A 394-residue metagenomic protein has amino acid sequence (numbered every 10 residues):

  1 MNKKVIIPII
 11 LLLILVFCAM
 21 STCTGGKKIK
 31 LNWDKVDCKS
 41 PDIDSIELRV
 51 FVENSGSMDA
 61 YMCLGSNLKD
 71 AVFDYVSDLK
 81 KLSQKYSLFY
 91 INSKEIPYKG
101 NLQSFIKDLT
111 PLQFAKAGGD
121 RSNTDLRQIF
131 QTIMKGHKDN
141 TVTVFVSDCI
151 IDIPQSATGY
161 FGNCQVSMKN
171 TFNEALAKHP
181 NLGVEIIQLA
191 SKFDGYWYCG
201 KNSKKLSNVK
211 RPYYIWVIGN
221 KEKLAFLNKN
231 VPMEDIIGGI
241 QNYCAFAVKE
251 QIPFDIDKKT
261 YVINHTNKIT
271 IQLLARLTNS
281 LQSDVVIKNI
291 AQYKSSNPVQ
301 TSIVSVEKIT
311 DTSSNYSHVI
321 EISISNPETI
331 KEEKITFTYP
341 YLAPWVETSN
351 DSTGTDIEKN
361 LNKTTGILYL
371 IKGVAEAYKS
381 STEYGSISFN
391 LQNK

Functional and structural regions predicted by a protein language model:
I7, C23-R49, S55-M62, F389-K394: Acidic, polar low-complexity linker/tail segments
C18-T22: C-terminal motif of bacterial Sec signal peptides marking the signal peptidase cleavage site
I29-L31, G56-M62, I96-N101, I151-F161 (+2 more regions): Extracytoplasmic/secreted cell-surface and envelope-processing proteins
P41-G100, N140-S147, E185-I186: Von Willebrand factor
K94-V142, I151-D152: Von Willebrand factor
I150-R211, I215: VWA/integrin I-like adhesion module and closely mimicked acidic/polar interface patches used
K223-T266: Short, compositionally biased P/S/T/A/G/V-rich stretches that sit at domain boundaries
I252-K394: Extended non-globular C-terminal regions
